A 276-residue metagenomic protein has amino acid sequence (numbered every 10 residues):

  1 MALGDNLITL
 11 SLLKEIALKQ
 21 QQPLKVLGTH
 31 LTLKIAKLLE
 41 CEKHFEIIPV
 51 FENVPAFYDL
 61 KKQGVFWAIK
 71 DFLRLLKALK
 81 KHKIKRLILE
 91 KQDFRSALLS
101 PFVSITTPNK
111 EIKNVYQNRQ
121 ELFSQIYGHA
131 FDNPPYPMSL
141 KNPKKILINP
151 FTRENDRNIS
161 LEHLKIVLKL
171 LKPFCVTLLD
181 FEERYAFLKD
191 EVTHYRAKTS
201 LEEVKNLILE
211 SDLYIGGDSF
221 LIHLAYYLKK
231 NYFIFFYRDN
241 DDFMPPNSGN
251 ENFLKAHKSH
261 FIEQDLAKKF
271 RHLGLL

Functional and structural regions predicted by a protein language model:
M1-L276: Catalytic machinery of carbohydrate-active enzymes, primarily nucleotide-sugar-dependent glycosyltransferases
